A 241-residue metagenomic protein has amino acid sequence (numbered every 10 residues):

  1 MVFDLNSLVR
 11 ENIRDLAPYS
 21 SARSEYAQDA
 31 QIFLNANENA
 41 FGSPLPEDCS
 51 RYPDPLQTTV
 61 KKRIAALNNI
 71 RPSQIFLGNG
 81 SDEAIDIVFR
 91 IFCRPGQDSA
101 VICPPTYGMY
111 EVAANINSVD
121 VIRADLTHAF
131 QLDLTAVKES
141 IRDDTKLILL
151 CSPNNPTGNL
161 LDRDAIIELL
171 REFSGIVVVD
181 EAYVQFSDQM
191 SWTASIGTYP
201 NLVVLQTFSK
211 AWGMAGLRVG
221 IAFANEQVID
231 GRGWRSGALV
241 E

Functional and structural regions predicted by a protein language model:
M1-T59, R63-A66: N-terminal "arm"/small-domain region of PLP-dependent enzymes with the aminotransferase-like
Q57-S99, N117: Phosphate-binding glycine-rich loop
I75, A100, V121, V177 (+1 more regions): Hydrophobic/aromatic residues located in beta-strands of well-ordered beta-sheets within soluble catalytic
I91-A113, T127: Conserved PLP-anchoring active-site segment centered on the Schiff-base-forming lysine
N115, L132-D144, P156-V177, E181-M214: Active-site pre-lysine segment of PLP-dependent enzymes
V121-A124, L147-P153, V177-D180: Short beta-strands and strand-loop turn motifs
N201-E241: PLP-dependent aminotransferase class I/II
